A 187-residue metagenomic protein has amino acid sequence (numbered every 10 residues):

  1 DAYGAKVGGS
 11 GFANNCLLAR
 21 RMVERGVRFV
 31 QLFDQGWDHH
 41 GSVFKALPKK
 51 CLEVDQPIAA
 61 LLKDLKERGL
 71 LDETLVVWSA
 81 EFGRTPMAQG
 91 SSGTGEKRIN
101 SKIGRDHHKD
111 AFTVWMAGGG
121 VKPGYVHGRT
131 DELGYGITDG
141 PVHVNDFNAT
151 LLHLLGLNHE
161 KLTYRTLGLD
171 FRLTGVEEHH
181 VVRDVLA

Functional and structural regions predicted by a protein language model:
D1-A187: Ligand-binding pockets and gating/stacking loops
